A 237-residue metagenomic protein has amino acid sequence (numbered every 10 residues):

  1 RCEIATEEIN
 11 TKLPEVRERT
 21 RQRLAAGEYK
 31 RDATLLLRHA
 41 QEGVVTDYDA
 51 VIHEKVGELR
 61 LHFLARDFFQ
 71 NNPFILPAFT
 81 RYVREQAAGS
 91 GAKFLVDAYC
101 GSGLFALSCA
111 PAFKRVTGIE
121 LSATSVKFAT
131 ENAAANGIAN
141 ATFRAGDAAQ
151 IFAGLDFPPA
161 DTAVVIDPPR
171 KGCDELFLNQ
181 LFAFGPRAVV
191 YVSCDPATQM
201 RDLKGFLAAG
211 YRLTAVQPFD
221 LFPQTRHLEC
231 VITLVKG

Functional and structural regions predicted by a protein language model:
R1-I166, K171-N179: Accessory RNA-recognition modules of RNA-modification enzymes
R144-T225: S-adenosylmethionine
T225-G237: Core SAM-dependent methyltransferase catalytic element
